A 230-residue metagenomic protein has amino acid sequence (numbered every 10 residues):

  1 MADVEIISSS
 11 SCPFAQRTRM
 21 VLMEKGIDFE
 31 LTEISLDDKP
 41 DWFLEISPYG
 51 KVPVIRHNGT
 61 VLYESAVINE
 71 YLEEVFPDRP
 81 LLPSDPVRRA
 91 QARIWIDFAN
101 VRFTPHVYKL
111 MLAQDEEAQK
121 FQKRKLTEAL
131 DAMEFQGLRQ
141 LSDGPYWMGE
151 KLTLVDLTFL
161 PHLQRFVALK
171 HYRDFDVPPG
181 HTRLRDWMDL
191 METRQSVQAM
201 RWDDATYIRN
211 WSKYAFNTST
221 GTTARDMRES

Functional and structural regions predicted by a protein language model:
M1-M148, A215-T220, A224-S230: GST-like domain detector, emphasizing the conserved glutathione-binding G-site in the N-terminal thioredoxin-like
R17, I94, F98, A132 (+3 more regions): Alpha-helical scaffold segments in carbohydrate-active enzymes
V75, R102, F166-L169, R194: Phosphate/oxyanion-binding loops and surfaces in catalytic or ligand/nucleic-acid-binding neighborhoods
R139, D143-G144, V167-R173, V197-M200: Substrate-binding/catalytic groove segments of enzymes that remodel or degrade extracellular structural polymers
W147-Y172, G180-R185, M191: GST superfamily/GST-like fold recognition
T153, A205-T222: Carbohydrate-binding/catalytic loop surfaces
F175-R209: A contiguous, mid-protein "functional segment" used to position or interact with cofactors/ions or partner subunits
